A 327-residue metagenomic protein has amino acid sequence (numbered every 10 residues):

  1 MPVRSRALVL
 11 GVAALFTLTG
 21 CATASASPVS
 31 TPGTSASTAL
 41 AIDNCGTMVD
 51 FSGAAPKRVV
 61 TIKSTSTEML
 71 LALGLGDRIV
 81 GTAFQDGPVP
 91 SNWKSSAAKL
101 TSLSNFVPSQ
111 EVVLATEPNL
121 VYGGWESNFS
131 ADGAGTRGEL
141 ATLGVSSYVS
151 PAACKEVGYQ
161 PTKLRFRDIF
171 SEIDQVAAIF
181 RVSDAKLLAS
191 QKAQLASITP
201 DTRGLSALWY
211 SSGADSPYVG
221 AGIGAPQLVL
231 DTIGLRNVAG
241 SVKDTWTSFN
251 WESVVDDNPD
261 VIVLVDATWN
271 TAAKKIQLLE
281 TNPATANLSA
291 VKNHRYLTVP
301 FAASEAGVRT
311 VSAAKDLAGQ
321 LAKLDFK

Functional and structural regions predicted by a protein language model:
P2-T67, Q175-Y210, Q320-K327: Bacterial Sec-exported substrate-binding components of ABC uptake systems
D43-T47, T101-E111, A131, V242-W251: Short helix-initiation/N-cap motifs at beta->coil->alpha
R58-T116, L120, W125-F129, V238: A short, structured surface patch at a secondary-structure boundary
D86-V89, V219-W246: Alpha-helical, coiled-coil/dimerization segments enriched in small aliphatic residues
P88, S127-G135, V145-A177, G204-Q227: Extracytoplasmic ligand-binding site segments that recognize negatively charged/polar headgroups
Q110, L114-G123, W251-A267: Proline-aspartate-enriched helix->loop->beta-strand connector
S127-T142, V261-L279: A ligand-binding cleft/hinge motif common to bilobed small-molecule-binding domains
K163-E172, F180, V263-K327: Structured C-terminal subdomain patch of bacterial secreted/periplasmic proteins
